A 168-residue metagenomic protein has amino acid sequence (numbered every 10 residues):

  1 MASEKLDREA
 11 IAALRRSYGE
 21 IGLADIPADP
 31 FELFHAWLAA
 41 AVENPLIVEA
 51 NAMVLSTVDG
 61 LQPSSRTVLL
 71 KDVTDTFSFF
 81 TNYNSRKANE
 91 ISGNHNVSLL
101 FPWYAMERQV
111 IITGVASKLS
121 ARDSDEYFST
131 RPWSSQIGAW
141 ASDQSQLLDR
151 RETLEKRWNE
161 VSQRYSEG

Functional and structural regions predicted by a protein language model:
M1-G168: Binding-site signature for planar aromatic cofactors or substrates
